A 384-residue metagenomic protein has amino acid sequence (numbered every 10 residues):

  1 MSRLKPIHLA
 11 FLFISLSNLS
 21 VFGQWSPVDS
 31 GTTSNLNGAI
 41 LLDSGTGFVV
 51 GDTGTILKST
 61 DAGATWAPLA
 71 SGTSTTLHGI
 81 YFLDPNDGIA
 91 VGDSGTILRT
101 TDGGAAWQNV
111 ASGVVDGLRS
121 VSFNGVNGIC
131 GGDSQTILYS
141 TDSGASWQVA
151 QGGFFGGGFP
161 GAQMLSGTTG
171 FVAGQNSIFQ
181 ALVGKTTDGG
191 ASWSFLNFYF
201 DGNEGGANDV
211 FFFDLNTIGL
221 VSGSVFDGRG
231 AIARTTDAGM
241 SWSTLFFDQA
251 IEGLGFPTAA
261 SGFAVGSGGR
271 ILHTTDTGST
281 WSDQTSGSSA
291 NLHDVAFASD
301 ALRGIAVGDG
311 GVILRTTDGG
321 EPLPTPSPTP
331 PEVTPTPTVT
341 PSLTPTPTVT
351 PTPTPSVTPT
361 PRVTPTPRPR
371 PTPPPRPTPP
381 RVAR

Functional and structural regions predicted by a protein language model:
M1-L9: Bacterial N-terminal signal peptides that target proteins for export
H8-N18: Bacterial N-terminal signal peptides
F22-P324: Residue-level hotspots at or immediately adjacent to binding/recognition sites across diverse folds
L323-P380: Ser/Thr-rich, Proline-interspersed low-complexity disordered segments
A383-R384: Short, solvent-exposed mixed-charge patches
